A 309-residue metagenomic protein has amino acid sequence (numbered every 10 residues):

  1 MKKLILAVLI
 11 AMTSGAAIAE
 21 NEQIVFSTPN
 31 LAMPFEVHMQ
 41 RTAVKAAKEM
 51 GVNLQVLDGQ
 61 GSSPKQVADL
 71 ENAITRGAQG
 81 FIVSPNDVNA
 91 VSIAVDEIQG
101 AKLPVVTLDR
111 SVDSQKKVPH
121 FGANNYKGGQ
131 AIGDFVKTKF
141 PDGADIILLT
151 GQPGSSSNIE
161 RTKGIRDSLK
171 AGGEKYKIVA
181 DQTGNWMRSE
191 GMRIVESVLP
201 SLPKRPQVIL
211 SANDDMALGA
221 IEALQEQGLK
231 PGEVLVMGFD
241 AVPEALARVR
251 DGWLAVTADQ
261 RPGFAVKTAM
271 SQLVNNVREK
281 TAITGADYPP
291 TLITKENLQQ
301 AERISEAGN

Functional and structural regions predicted by a protein language model:
L4-T13: Sec-dependent N-terminal signal peptides
G15-A19: Sec/Tat signal peptide C-region and signal peptidase I cleavage site
E22-A46, M50, L54-N72, R76 (+5 more regions): Extracytoplasmic "Venus flytrap"
F35-M50, G128-I132, S156-K175, E190-V195 (+2 more regions): Short, solvent-exposed amphipathic alpha-helices that sit in or adjacent to ligand/effector-binding or catalytic
N53, G80, V88-K127, F135-T138 (+4 more regions): Flexible loop/hinge segments that line or gate small-molecule binding clefts
Q66, F121-I146, I159-E160, R188-I194 (+2 more regions): Hydrophobic alpha-helical segments within soluble ligand-binding/sensing domains
V83-Q99, I165, G184-A247: Hydrophobic alpha-helical
L149, P153-S157, S168-G172, R261-N309: Hinge/cleft segment of the Venus flytrap/periplasmic-binding protein
